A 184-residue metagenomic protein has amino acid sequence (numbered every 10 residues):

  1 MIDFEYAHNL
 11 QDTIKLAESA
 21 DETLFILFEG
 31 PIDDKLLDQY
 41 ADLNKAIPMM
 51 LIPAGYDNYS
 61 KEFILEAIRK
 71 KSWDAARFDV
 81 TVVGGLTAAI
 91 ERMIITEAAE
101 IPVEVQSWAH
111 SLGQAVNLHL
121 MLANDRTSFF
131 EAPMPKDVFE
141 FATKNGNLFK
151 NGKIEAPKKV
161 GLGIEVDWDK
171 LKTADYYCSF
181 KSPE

Functional and structural regions predicted by a protein language model:
M1-A20, L24: Loop-centered beta-sheet repeat module
E5-H8, I32-D33, V82: Short, glycine/acidic-enriched loop or turn micro-motifs at the edges of active sites
E18, L24-L27, K35-K153, P157: Shared catalytic-loop signature of beta/alpha-barrel
K136, E140-E184: C-terminal extensions of enzymes
